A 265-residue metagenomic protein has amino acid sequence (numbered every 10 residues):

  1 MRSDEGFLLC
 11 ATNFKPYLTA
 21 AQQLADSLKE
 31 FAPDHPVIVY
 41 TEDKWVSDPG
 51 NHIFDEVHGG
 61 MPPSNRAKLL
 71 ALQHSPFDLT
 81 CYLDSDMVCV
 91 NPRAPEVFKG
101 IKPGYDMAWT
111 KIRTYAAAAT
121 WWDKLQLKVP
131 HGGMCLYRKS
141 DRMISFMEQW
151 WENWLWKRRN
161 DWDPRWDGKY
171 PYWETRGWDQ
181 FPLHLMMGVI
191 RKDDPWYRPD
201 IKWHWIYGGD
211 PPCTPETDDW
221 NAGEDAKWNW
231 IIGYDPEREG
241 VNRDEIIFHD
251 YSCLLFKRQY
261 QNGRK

Functional and structural regions predicted by a protein language model:
R2-E5, Y17, V39, H52-F54 (+1 more regions): A glycosyltransferase accessory/donor-loop signature
F7-F14: A conserved hydrophobic helix/loop-capping motif in glycosyltransferases and polysaccharide synthases
P16-L18, K44-P49: Short, charged/polar "capping" segments at the starts of alpha-helices and the immediately preceding loops
Q23, S27-H35: Short, acidic, metal-binding catalytic loop of nucleotide-sugar glycosyltransferases
D34-D43, V57, A108-W109, I231 (+1 more regions): Short, hydrophobic beta-strand segments that form beta-sheet elements in well-ordered domains
Y40-S47, N91-P92, R113-T114, K202-W203: Short, polar loop motifs at secondary-structure junctions
F54, H58-G59, S64-A119, V129 (+1 more regions): GT-A fold catalytic core of metal-dependent nucleotide-sugar glycosyltransferases, centered on the diacidic
K124-Q126, E174: Short Gly/Pro-enriched turn/cap motifs at secondary-structure boundaries
